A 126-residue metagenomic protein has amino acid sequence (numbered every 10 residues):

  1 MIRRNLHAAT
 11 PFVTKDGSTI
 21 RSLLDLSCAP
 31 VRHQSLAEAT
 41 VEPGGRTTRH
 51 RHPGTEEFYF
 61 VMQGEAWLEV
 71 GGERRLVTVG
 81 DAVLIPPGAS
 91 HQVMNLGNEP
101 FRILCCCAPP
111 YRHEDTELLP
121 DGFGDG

Functional and structural regions predicted by a protein language model:
M1-Q34, T48, L118-G126: A short, N-terminal "cap"/entry segment at the start of jelly-roll beta-barrel domains of the cupin/DSBH fold
T19, R32-A37, T47, E56-E57 (+3 more regions): A generic structural signal for short beta-strands and their flanking turns/coil linkers
A29-R32, V41-G45, E65-W67, P109-R112: Short, charged/polar surface micro-motifs in flexible loops or helix N-caps
E38-A39, L84, E99-T116: A short hydrophobic beta-strand segment most commonly corresponding to one strand of the jelly-roll/cupin
E38-E42, R51-E69, C106: Short, conserved beta-strand element in jelly-roll/cupin
T48-H50, L68-E69, I85, H91-N98: Short beta-strand His + acidic residue motifs that chelate non-heme Fe in jelly-roll/DSBH and cupin folds
G72-P87: Short acidic-glycine-tyrosine-enriched beta hairpin
